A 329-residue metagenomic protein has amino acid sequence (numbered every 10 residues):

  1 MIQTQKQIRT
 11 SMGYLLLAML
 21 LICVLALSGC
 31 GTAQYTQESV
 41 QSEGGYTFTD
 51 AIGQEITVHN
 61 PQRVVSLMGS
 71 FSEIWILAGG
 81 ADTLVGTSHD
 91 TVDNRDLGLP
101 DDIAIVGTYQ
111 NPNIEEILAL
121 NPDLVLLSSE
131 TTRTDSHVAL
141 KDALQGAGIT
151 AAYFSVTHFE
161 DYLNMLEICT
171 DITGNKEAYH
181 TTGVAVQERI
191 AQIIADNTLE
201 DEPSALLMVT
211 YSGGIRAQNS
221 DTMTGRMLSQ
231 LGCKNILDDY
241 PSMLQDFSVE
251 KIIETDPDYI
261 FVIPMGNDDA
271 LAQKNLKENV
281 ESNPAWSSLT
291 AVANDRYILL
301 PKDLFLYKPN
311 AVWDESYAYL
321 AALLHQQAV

Functional and structural regions predicted by a protein language model:
I2-L17, S28-E73, K176-L207, Y319-V329: Bacterial Sec-exported substrate-binding components of ABC uptake systems
D50-A51, A104-E115, Y240-V249: Short helix-initiation/N-cap motifs at beta->coil->alpha
P61-Q62, M68-E73, I114, L118 (+11 more regions): Extracytoplasmic/secreted envelope proteins and their assembly/folding machinery, especially bacterial periplasmic
S66-L120, L124-T134: A short, structured surface patch at a secondary-structure boundary
S88, S129-E130, Y240, I263-N267: Short secondary-structure boundary segments
T91-N94, R216-Q245: Alpha-helical, coiled-coil/dimerization segments enriched in small aliphatic residues
D93, T131-A139, F154-I168, E202-M223: Extracytoplasmic ligand-binding site segments that recognize negatively charged/polar headgroups
D161-G174, H180, V262-V329: Structured C-terminal subdomain patch of bacterial secreted/periplasmic proteins
